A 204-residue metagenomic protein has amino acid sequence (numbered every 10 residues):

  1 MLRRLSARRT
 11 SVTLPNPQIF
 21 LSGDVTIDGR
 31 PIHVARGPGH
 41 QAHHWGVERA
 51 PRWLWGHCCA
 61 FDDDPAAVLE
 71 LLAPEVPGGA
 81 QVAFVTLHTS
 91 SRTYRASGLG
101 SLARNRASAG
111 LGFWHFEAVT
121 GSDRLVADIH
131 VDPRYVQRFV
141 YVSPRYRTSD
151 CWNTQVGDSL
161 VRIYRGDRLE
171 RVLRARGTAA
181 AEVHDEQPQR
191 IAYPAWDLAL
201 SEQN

Functional and structural regions predicted by a protein language model:
M1-N204: Structured soluble/peripheral alpha/beta segments that form catalytic or ligand/cofactor-binding pockets
